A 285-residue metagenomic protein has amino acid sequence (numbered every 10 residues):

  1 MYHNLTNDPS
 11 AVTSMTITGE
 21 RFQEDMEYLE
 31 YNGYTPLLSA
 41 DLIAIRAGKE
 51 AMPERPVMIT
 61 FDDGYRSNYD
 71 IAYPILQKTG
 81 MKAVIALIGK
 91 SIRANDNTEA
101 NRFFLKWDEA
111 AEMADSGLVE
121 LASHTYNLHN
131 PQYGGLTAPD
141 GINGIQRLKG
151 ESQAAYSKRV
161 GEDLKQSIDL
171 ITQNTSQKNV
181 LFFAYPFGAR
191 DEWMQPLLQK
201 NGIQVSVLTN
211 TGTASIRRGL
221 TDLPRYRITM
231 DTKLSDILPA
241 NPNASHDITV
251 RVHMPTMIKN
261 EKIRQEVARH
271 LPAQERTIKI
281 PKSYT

Functional and structural regions predicted by a protein language model:
M1-V57, R217, T221, R225-L234 (+1 more regions): N-terminal pre-catalytic segment of deacetylase/amide-hydrolase enzymes
H3, D25-T35, S67, I75-K82 (+5 more regions): Structured segments of extracytoplasmic/periplasmic soluble domains in secreted or envelope-associated proteins
H3-N7, R55-V57, Q77-D191, L223 (+2 more regions): Metal-dependent polysaccharide deacetylase catalytic core of the NodB/CE4 family, i.e., the active-site-bearing domain
T16-Q23, R66, F104, A154-E162 (+2 more regions): Soluble non-cytosolic domains of exported or imported proteins
F22-M26, Y73, W107-A111, L164-I171 (+3 more regions): Generic structural signal for well-ordered alpha-helices, preferentially at hydrophobic/aromatic core positions
P36-L42, L87-I88, Q177-P186, T209 (+1 more regions): Surface-exposed patches in mature extracellular/periplasmic domains of secreted proteins
E54-P56, T60, G64, N68-A72: Membrane-embedded segments
L181, E192-T232: Extended hydrophobic/aromatic segments used for targeting, binding, or gating
